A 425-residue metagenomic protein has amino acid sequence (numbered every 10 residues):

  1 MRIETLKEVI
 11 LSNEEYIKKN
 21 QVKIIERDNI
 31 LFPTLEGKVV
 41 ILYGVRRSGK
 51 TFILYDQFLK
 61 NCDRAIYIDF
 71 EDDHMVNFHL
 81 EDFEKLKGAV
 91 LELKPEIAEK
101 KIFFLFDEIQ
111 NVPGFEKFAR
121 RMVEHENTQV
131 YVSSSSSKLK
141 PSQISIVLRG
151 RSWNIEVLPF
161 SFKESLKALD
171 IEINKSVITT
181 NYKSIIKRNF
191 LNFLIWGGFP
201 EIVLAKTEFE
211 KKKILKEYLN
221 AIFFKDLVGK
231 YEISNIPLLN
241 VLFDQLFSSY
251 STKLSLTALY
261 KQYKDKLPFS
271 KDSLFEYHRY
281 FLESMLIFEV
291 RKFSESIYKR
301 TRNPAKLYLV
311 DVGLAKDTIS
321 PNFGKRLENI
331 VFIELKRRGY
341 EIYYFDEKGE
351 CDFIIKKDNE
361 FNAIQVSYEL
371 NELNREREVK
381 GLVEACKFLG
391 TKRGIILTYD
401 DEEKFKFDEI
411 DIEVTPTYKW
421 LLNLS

Functional and structural regions predicted by a protein language model:
M1-E36: A short, basic N-terminal segment
R2-Y16, S135, S142-T252: Interdomain motor-coupling "hinge/lid" segment immediately C-terminal to the ATP-binding subdomain of NTP-driven enzymes
L42: Hydrophobic anchor at the beta1->P-loop junction of P-loop NTPases
K50: Conserved lysine of the Walker
I53: Hydrophobic positions on the alpha1 helix immediately C-terminal to the Walker A/P-loop
I66, T207-F361: Accessory nucleic acid-recognition modules appended to NTPase machines
I68-E99: Short glycine-rich substrate-engagement loop in P-loop NTPases that contacts/grips substrate
D401-S425: Domain-level recognition of nuclease-like catalytic cores that cleave nucleotide substrates
